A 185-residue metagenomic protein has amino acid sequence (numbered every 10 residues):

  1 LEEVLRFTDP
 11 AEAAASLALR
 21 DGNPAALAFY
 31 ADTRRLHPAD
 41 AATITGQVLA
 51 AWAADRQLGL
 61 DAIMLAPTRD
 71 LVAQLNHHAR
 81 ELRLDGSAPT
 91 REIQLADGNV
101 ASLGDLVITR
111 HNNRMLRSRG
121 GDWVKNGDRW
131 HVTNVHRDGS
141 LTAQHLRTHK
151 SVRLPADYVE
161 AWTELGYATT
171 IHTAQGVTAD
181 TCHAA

Functional and structural regions predicted by a protein language model:
L1-K150: Conserved helicase motor core of P-loop NTPases
R6, T173-Q175: Short, cationic motifs built from Arg/Lys/His that form the positively charged side of catalytic pockets
H111-R117, L165-T173: Conserved RecA-like ASCE ATPase "motif II neighborhood" in helicase/translocase motors
H149-E160: A short macromolecule-binding patch
V177-A185: A short beta-strand element within the Helicase C-terminal
